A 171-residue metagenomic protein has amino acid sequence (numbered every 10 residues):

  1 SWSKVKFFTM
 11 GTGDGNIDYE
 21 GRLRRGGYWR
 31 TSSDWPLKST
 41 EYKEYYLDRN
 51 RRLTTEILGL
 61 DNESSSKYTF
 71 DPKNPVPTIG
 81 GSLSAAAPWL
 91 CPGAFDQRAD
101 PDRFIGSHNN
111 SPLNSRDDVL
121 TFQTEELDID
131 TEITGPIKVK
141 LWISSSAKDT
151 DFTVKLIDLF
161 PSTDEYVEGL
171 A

Functional and structural regions predicted by a protein language model:
S1-A171: C-terminal, loop-rich substrate-recognition/catalytic regions characterized by aromatic stacking residues
